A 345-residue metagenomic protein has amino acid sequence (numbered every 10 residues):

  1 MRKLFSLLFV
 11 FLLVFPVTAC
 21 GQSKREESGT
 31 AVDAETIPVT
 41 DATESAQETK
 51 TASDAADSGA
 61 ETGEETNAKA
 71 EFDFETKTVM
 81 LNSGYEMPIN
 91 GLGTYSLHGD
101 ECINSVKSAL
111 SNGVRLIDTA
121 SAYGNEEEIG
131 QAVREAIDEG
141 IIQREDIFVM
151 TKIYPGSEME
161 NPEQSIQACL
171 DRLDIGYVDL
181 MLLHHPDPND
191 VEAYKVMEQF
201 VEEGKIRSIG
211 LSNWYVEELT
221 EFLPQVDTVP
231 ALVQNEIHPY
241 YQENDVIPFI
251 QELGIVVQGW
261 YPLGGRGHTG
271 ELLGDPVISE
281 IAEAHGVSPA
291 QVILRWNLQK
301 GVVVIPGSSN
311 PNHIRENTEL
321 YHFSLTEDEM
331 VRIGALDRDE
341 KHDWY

Functional and structural regions predicted by a protein language model:
M1-L4: Positively charged n-region of N-terminal signal peptides that target proteins for export
P16-A19: C-terminal motif of bacterial Sec signal peptides marking the signal peptidase cleavage site
G21-A46, K50-A52: Short, low-complexity, disordered segments immediately C-terminal to signal peptides in bacterial exported proteins
I37, K50, G59-D146, G264: N-terminal binding-site loop/beta-alpha segment at the start of enzyme catalytic domains that lines or forms
Y95-D100, A120-E128, P155-E160, P186-D190 (+2 more regions): Acidic-and-aromatic substrate-binding clefts and catalytic sites of carbohydrate-active enzymes
L97-L110, E158-R172, E217-L219: Short, acidic/polar
P162-L182, Q199-E203: CE4/NodB-like, metal-dependent polysaccharide N-deacetylase domain that modifies extracellular/periplasmic N-acetylated
H185-Y345: Beta/alpha (TIM)-barrel catalytic core signal, keyed to glycine-rich beta->alpha loops juxtaposed to Asp/Glu that bind
